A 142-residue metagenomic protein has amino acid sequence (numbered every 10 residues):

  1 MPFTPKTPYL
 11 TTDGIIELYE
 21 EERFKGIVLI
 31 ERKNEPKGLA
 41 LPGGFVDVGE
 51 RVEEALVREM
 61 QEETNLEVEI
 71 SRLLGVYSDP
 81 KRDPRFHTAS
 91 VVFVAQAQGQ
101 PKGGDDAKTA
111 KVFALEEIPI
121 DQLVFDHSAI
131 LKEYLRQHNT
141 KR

Functional and structural regions predicted by a protein language model:
M1-I27, V94: Conserved N-terminal beta-strand and adjoining loop/helix that marks the start of the Nudix/MutT-like hydrolase domain
P8, K37, R85-A89: Residue-level preference for beta-strand/loop junctions
L10-T12, A89-V91, D106: Residues that flank catalytic or metal-binding motifs in active/ligand-binding sites
E22, G99-G103: Short helix-loop capping/hinge motifs at secondary-structure junctions, enriched in acidic/polar residues
R23-E63: Conserved Nudix-box catalytic region and its N-terminal flanking loop in Nudix hydrolases and closely related
N34, V46, Y77, A97 (+1 more regions): Hydrophobic pocket-lining residues within nucleotide cofactor-binding pockets
N65-Q100: Active-site segment of metal-dependent pyrophosphate-handling enzymes, primarily the Nudix hydrolase catalytic core
V92-V94, K102-Q137: NUDIX/MutT-family hydrolases
